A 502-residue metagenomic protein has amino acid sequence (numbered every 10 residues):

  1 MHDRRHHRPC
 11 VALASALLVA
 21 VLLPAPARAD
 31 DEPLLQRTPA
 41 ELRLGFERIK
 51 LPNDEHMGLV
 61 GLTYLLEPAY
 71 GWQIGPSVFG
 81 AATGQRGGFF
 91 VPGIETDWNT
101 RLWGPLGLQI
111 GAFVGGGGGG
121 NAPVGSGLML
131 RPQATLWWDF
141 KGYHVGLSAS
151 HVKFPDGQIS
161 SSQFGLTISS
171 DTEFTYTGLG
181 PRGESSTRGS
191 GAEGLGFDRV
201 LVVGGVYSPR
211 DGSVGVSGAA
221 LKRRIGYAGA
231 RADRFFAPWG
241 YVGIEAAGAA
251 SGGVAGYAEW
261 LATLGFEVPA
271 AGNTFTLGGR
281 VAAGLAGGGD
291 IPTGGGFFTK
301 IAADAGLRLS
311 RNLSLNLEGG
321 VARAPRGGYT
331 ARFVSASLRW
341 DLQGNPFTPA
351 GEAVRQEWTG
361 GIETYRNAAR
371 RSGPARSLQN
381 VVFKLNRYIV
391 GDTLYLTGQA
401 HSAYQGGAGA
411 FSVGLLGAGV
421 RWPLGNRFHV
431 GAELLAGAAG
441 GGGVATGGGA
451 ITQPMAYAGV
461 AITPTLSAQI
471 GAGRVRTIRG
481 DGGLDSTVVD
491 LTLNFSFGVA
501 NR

Functional and structural regions predicted by a protein language model:
E32-R48, W72-P76, L108-I110, G191-R210 (+4 more regions): Transmembrane beta-strand segments of Gram-negative outer membrane beta-barrel proteins
T38, D54-V60, R86-P92, S126-P132 (+9 more regions): Residues that define the transmembrane beta-barrel architecture of outer-membrane proteins
A40, Y70-P76, W103-L108, W138-L147 (+9 more regions): Repeated loop/turn-to-beta-strand initiation elements of outer-membrane beta-barrel proteins
F46-P52, V78-G84, A112-G120, F140-G142 (+13 more regions): Transmembrane beta-strands of outer-membrane beta-barrel pores
R48-L62, A82, V206-G229, R366-V382: Surface-exposed strand-loop-strand hairpins of Gram-negative outer-membrane beta-barrel proteins
Y64-L66, T96-T100, W138-F140, H151 (+11 more regions): Residue-level signature of outer-membrane beta-barrel architecture
G115-S126, Q133-T135, G252, T276-G306 (+1 more regions): Outer membrane beta-barrel transmembrane domains
S160-S186, V200-P209, T330-N367, L484-R502: Outer-membrane beta-barrel "beta-signal"
